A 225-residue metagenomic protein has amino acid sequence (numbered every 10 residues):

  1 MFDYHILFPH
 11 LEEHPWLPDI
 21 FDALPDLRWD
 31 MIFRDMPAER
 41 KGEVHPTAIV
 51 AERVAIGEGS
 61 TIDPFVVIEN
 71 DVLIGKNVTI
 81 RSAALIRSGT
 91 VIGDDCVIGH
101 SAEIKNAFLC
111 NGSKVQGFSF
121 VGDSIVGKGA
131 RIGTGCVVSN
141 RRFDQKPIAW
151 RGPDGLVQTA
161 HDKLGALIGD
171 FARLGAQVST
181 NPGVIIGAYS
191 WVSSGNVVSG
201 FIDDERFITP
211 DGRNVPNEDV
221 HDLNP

Functional and structural regions predicted by a protein language model:
M1-T47, Y189, G195, D204-R206 (+1 more regions): Terminal amphipathic alpha-helical/low-complexity segments used for targeting or macromolecular assembly
V50-G89: Glycine-rich active-site/cofactor-binding loop and its immediate structural neighborhood
R53-A55, L73, V91, I125 (+2 more regions): Residue-level "contact hotspot" at macromolecular interaction interfaces
G93-D95, G99: Surface-exposed extracellular loop regions of Gram-negative outer-membrane beta-barrel proteins
H100-S101, N106-P225: Glycine-rich hexapeptide-repeat left-handed beta-helix
